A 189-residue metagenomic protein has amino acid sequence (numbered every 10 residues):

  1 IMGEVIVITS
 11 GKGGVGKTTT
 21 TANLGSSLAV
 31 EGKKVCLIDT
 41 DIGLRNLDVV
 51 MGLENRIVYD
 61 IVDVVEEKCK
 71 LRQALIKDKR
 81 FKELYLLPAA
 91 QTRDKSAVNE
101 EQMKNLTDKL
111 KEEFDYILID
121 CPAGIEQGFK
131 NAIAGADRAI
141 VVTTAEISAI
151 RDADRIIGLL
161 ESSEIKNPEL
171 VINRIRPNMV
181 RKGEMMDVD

Functional and structural regions predicted by a protein language model:
V5-K70, Y116: Walker A/P-loop NTP-binding active-site region of P-loop NTPases, recognizing the glycine-rich GxxxxGKT/S
I6, I38, Y85-L87, I140 (+1 more regions): Hydrophobic/aromatic beta-strand patches that form the interior of the parallel beta-sheet core in alpha/beta enzyme
S10, D39, P88-Q91, C121 (+1 more regions): Flexible glycine-/small-residue-rich
K12, I42, Q91, E146 (+1 more regions): Short, glycine/serine-rich, charged loops/turns that create anion-binding and catalytic segments at active sites
V15-G16, D94-A97, N178-R181: A generic structural signal for short coil/turn motifs at secondary-structure boundaries
T40-E112: P-loop/Walker-type NTP enzyme "switch/lid" segment
E101, N105, K109-E112, Y116 (+1 more regions): Conserved catalytic-core segment of NTP-binding enzymes
